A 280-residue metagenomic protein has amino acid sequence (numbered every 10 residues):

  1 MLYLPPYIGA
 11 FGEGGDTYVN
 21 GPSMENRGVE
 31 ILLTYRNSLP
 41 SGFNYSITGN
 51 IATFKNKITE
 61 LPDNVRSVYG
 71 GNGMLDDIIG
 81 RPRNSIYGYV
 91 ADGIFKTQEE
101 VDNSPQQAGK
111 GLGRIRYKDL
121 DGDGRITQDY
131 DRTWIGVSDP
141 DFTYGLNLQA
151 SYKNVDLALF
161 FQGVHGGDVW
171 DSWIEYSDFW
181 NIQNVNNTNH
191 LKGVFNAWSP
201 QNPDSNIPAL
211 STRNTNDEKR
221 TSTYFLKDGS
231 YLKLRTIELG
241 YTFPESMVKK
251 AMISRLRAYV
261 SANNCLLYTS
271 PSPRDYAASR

Functional and structural regions predicted by a protein language model:
M1-E13, Y45-A52, N56: Membrane-embedded beta-barrel scaffold of Gram-negative outer-membrane proteins
E13-G15, E25-V29, I51-K57, D139-Y144 (+2 more regions): Transmembrane beta-barrel architecture of outer-membrane proteins
V19-E25, V29, R36-S138, D178 (+1 more regions): Conserved small-residue
L33, I47-G49, L159, A258-V260: Membrane-embedded beta-strand positions of outer-membrane beta-barrel proteins
Y35-N37, I51-K57, Y152-N154, G163-G167 (+3 more regions): Transmembrane beta-strands of outer-membrane beta-barrel pores
S41, N154-L159, S246-M247: Repeated loop/turn-to-beta-strand initiation elements of outer-membrane beta-barrel proteins
V164-R257: Extracytoplasmic gating/loop element in the C-terminal half of outer-membrane beta-barrel translocons and assembly
Y268-D275: Conserved small/polar residues in nucleotide/adenosyl-binding loops
